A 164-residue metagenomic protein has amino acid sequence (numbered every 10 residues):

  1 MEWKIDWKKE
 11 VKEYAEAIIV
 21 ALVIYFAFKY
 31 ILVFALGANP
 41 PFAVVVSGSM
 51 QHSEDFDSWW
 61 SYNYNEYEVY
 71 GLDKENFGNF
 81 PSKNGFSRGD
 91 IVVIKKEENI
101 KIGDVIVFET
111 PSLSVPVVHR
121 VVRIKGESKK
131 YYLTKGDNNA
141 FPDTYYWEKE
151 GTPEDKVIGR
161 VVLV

Functional and structural regions predicted by a protein language model:
M1-I91, K95-N99, V164: Protein maturation boundaries and topogenic segments
N39, I100-I102, V115-V117, S128: Short loop/turn segments at connectors of secondary-structure elements within structured domains
P40-A43, P116-H119, D155: Small-residue-enriched segments and motifs
S47, T110, T134-G136: Flexible glycine-/small-residue-rich
Q51, E98-I100, S112-V115, N139-F141: Solvent-exposed loop/turn segments at secondary-structure junctions within structured extracellular/periplasmic domains
I91, E97-S112: Short coil-to-beta transition motif at edge beta-strands of beta-rich domains
D104-V107, V117-I124: Short beta-strand-centered aromatic/proline hotspots
V122-V164: Extended, hydrophilic extramembrane loops/domains of integral membrane proteins
